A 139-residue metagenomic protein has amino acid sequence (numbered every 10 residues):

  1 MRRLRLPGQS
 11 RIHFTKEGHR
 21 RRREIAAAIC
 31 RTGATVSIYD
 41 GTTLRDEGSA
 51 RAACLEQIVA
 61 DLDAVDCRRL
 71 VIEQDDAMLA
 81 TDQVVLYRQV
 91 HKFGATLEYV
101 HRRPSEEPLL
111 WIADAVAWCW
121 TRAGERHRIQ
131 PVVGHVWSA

Functional and structural regions predicted by a protein language model:
M1-A139: Phosphate-ester processing/binding pockets and catalytic centers
